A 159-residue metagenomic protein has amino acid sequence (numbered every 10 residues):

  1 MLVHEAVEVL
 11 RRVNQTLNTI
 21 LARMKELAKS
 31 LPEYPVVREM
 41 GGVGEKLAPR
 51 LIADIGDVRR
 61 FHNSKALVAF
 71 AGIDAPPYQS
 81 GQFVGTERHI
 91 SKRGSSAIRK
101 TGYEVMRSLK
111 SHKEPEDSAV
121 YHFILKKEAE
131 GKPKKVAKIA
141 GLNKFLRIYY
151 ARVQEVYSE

Functional and structural regions predicted by a protein language model:
M1, E5-E8, R12-Q15, T19 (+3 more regions): Generic recognition of short, well-ordered alpha-helical interface segments
M1-K46, K113-D117: Helix-hairpin-helix/helix-loop-helix acidic hairpins
T16, I20-R23, L27, D54 (+3 more regions): Generic, well-ordered alpha-helical scaffold segments in large soluble proteins
L17-N18, D57-R60, S108-D117, R147-E159: Short helix-capping/linker segments at secondary-structure and domain boundaries
E33, S64, L142: ATP/adenylate-binding site constellation spanning eukaryotic-like Ser/Thr protein kinases, ABC-transporter
R38-E39, E45-K46, R50-E130, K134: Phosphate-backbone recognition surface of nucleic-acid-processing proteins
E128-E159: Basic, amphipathic alpha-helical segments enriched in Lys/Arg and hydrophobic/aromatic residues
